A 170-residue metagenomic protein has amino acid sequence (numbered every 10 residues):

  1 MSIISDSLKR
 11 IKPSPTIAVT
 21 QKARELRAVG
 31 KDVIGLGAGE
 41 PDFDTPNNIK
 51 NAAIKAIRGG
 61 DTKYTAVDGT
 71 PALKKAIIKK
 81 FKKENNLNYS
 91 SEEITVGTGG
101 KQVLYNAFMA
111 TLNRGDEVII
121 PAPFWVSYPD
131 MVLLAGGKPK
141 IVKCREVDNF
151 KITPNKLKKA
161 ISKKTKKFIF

Functional and structural regions predicted by a protein language model:
S2-G99, N106: N-terminal small-domain helix-loop-helix segment of the aminotransferase-like
K22, A107, K156-A160: CheY-like receiver
D32, D116-E117, K138, K166-K167: Structural signature of beta-strand start/N-cap positions in the alpha/beta core of ABC transporter nucleotide-binding
N88-I94, R114-E117, K163-K164: Short acidic capping loops at alpha-helix termini that bridge into adjacent secondary structure
A110-V132: Conserved PLP-anchoring active-site segment centered on the Schiff-base-forming lysine
L134-K140: A short helix-loop-beta submotif of the ANL/AMP-binding
K140, R145-F170: Active-site phosphate-binding strand-loop segment of PLP-dependent enzymes
